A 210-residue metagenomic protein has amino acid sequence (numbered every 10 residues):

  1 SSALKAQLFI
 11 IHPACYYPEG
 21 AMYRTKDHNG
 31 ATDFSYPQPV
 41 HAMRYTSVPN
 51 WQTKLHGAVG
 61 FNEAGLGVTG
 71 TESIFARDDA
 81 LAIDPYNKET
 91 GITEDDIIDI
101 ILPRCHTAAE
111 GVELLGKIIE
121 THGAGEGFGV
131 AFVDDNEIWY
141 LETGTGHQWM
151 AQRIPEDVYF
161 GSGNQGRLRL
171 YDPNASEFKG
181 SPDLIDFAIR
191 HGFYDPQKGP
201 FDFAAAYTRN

Functional and structural regions predicted by a protein language model:
S1-T93, L114-N210: A contiguous strand-loop segment
D95-D96, A109: A structural signal for well-ordered alpha-helical segments within the folded catalytic domains of diverse enzymes
I98-R104: Short, well-ordered beta-strand elements within core beta-sheets of diverse protein domains
R104-E110: Short, charged, surface-exposed loops that flank catalytic or proteolytic processing sites
